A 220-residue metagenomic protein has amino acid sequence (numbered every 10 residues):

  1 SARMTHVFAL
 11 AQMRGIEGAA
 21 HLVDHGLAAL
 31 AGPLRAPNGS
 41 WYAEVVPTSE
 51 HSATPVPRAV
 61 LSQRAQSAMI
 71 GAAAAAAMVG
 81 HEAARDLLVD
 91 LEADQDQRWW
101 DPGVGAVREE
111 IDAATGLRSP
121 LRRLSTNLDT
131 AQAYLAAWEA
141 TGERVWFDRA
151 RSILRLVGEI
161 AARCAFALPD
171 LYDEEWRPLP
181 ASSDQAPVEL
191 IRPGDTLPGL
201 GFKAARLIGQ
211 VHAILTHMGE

Functional and structural regions predicted by a protein language model:
S1-E220: Glycan-recognition and catalytic cores of secretory/periplasmic carbohydrate-active enzymes
